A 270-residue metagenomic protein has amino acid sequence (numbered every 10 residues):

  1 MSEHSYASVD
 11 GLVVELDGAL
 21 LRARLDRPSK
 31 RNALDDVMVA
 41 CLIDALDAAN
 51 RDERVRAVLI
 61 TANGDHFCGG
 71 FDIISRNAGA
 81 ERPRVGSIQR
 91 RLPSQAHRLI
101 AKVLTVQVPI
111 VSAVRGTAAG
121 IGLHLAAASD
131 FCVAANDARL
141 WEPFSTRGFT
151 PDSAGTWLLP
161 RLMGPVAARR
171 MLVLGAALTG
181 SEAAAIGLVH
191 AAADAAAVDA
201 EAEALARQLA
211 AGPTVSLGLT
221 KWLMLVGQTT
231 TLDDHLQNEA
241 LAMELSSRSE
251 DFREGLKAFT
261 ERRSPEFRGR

Functional and structural regions predicted by a protein language model:
M1-N63, A101: Conserved CoA-thioester-binding segment of acyl-CoA-metabolizing enzymes
M1-V9, K257-R270: Terminal low-complexity tails and localization/encapsulation signals of metabolic enzymes
V13-V14, R22, D65, F71 (+2 more regions): Hydrophobic/basic alpha-helical segments enriched in Actinobacteria
A23, R27, L42, I60 (+7 more regions): Terminal peptide-recognition signature
M38-L42, L92-Q95, V198, E239: Hydrophobic alpha-helical membrane-association signature
A62-L99, A118, T146-G148, T231: Glycine- (often His-adjacent) and acidic-residue-rich active-site loop that binds/positions the CoA thioester
A101-L217, A240, E244-S249, R253-L256 (+2 more regions): Crotonase-fold acyl-CoA enzyme core
K221-T230: Short, charged, surface-exposed hinge/linker loops at domain edges that act as mobile lids or interdomain connectors
